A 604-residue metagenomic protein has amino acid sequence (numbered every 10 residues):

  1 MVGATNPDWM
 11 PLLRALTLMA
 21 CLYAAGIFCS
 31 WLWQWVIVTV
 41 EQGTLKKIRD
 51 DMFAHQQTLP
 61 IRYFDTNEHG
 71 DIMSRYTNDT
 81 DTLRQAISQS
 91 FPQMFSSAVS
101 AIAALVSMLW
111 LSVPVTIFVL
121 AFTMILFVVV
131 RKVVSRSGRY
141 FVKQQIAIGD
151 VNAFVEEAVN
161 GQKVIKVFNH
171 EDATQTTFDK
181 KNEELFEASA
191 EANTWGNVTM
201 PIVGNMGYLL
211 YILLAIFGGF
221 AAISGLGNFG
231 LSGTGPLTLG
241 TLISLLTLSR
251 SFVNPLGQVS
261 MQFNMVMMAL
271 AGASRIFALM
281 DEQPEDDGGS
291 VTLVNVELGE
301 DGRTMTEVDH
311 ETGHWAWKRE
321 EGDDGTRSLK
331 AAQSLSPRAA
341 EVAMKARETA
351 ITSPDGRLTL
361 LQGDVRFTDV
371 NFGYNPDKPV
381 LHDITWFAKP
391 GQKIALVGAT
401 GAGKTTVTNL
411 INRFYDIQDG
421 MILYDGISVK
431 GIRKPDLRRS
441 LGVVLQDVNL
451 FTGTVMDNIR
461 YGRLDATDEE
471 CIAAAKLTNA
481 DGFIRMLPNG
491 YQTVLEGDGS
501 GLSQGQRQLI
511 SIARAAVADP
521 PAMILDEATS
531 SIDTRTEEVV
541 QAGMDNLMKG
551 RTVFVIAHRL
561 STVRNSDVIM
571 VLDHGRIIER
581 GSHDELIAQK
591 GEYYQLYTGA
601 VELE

Functional and structural regions predicted by a protein language model:
M1-K46, D65, V128-V129, T234-T247: Transmembrane-helix motif of ABC transporter permease domains
D8, T17, C29, W33 (+4 more regions): Hydrophobic alpha-helical transmembrane segments of ABC transporter permease domains
M19-L22, Q89-K143, I216-L237: Transmembrane helices of ABC transporter permease
L22-H69, M73-T77, D81-P92, V133-S137 (+8 more regions): Juxtamembrane helix-loop junctions of ABC transporter transmembrane domains
Q42, D50-S74, N78-T80, A153-T177 (+4 more regions): Short intracellular "coupling" helices and adjacent cytoplasmic loop segments at the cytosolic face of multi-pass
I61-R62, N78-I87, F91, F95 (+8 more regions): An intracellular "coupling" helix at the cytosolic face of ABC transporter transmembrane type-1 domains
S107-A121, E191, W195-S274, L279-M280 (+1 more regions): Helix-loop-helix
V296-E604: ABC-type nucleotide-binding domain
